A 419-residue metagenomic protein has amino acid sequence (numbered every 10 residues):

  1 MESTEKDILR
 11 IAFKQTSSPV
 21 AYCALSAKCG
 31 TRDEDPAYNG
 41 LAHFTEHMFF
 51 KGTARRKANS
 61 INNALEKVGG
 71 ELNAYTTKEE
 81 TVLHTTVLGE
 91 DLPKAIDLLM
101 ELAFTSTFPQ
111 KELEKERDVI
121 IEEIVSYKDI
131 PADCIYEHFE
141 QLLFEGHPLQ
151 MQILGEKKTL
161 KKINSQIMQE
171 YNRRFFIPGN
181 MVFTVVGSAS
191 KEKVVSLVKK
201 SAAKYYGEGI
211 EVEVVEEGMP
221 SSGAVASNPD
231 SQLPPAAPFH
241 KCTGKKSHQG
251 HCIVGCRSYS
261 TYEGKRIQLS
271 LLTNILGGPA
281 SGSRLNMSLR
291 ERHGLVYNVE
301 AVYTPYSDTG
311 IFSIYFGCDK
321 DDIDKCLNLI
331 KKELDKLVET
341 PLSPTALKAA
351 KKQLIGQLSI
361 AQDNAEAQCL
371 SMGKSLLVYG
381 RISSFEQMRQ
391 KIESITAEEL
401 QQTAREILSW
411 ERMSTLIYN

Functional and structural regions predicted by a protein language model:
M1-K6: Short, Gly/Pro- and small/polar-rich lid/capping loops
A12-S26, I210-S283: His/Glu-based metal-binding/catalytic segments typifying zinc-dependent metallopeptidases
Q15-L65, F139, V254, G264-G277 (+1 more regions): Active/ligand-binding-proximal structured segments within catalytic/core domains that scaffold catalytic residues
R32, K51, R117, K245 (+3 more regions): Basic side chains
S60-V214, S221-A224, P229, C242 (+3 more regions): Charge-rich, well-structured scaffold segments of protease-associated domains
